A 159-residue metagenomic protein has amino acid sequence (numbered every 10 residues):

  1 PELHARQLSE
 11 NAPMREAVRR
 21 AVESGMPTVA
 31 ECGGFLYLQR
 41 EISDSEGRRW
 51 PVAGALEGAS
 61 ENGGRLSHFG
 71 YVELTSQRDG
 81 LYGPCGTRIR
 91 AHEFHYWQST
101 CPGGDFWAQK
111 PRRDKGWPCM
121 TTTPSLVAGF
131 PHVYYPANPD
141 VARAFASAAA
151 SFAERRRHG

Functional and structural regions predicted by a protein language model:
P1-E2, R156: Proteins with a high burden of low-complexity, intrinsically disordered sequence enriched in S/T/G/P/A and R, requiring
E2-G80: Cysteine-nucleophile active-site neighborhood
E61-G159: Amide-donor transfer/coupling interface in amidating biosynthetic enzymes
